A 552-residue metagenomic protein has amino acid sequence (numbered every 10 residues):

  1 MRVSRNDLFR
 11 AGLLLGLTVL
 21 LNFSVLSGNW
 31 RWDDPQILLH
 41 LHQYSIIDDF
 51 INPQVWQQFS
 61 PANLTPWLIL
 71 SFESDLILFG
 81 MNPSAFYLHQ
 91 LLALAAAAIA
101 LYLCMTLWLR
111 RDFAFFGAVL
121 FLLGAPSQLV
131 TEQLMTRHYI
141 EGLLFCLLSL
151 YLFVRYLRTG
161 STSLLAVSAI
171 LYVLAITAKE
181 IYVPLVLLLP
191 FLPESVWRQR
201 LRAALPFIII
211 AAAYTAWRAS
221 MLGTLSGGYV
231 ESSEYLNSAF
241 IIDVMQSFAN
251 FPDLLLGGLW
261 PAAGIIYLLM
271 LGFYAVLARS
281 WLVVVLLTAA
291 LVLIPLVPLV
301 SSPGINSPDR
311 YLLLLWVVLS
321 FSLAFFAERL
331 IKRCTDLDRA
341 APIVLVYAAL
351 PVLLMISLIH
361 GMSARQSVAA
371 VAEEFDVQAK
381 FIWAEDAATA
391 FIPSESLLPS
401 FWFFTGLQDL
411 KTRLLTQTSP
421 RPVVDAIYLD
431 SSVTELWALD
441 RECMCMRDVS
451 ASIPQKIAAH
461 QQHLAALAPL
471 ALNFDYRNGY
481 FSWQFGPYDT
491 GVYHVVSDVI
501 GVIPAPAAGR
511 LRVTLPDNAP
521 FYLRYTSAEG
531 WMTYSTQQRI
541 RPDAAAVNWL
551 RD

Functional and structural regions predicted by a protein language model:
R2-P469: Polytopic membrane enzymes that build or remodel cell-surface glycoconjugates and lipids
S396-L397, L410-D552: C-terminal luminal/periplasmic domains and tails of membrane-associated envelope-modifying transferases
